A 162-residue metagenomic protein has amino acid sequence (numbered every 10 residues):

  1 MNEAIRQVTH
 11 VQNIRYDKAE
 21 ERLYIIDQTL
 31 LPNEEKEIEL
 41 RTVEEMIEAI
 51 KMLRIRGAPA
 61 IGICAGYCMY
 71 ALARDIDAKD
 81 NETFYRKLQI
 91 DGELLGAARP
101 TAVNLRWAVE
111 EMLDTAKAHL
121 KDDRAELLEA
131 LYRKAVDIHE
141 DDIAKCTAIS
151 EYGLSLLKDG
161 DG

Functional and structural regions predicted by a protein language model:
N2-E44, E48-K51: Positively charged, low-complexity intrinsically disordered leader regions
R54-G162: N-terminal active-site beta-alpha-beta segment that forms phosphate/nucleotide-binding and substrate-recognition loops
